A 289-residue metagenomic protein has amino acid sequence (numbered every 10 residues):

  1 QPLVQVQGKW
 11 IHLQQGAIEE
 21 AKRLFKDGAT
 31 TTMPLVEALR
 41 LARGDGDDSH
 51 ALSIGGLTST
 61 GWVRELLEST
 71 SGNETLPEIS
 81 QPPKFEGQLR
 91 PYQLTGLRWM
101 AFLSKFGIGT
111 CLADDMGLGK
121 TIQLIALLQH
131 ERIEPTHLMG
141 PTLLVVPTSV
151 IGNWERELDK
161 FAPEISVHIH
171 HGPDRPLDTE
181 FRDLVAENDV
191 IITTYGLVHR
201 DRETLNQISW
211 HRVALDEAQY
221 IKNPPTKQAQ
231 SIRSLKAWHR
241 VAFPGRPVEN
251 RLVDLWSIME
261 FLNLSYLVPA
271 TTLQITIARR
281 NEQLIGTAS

Functional and structural regions predicted by a protein language model:
Q1-L66, L255: Charged, low-complexity intrinsically disordered regions
G55-I285: ASCE P-loop NTPase motor core, strongest for the SF2 helicase catalytic module
